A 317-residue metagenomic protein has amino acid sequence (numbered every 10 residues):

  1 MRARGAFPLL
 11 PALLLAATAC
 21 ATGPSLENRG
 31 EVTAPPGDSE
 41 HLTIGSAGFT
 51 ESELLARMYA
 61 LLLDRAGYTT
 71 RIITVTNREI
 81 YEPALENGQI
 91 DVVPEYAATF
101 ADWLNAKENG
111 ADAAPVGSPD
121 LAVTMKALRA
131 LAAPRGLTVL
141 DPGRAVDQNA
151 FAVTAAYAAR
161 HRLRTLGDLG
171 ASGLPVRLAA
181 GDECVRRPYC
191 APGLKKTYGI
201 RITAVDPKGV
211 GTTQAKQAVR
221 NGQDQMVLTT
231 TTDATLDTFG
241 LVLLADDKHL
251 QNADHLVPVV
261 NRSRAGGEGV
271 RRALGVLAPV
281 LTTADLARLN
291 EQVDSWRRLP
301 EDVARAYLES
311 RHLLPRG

Functional and structural regions predicted by a protein language model:
A16-A19: C-terminal motif of bacterial Sec signal peptides marking the signal peptidase cleavage site
A21-P24: Bacterial signal peptide processing site
D38-E51, T69-T74, L174-A179: Short, well-ordered beta-strand elements
R57-L62, E79-D91, P192-T197, K208-V227: Short helices/loops that flank or line small-molecule/ion binding pockets
Y59-A66, L166-A180, C184-A204, S310: Ligand-binding cleft/hinge of the Venus flytrap
L104-A114, M125-L140, N221-Q223, T235-K248: Ligand-binding "clamshell"
G117-R177, P279-T283: A conserved helix-loop-strand patch within extracytoplasmic ligand-binding domains of the periplasmic binding
N149-A159, D254-E268: A bilobed periplasmic-binding-protein/Venus flytrap-type ligand-binding module shared by bacterial periplasmic
